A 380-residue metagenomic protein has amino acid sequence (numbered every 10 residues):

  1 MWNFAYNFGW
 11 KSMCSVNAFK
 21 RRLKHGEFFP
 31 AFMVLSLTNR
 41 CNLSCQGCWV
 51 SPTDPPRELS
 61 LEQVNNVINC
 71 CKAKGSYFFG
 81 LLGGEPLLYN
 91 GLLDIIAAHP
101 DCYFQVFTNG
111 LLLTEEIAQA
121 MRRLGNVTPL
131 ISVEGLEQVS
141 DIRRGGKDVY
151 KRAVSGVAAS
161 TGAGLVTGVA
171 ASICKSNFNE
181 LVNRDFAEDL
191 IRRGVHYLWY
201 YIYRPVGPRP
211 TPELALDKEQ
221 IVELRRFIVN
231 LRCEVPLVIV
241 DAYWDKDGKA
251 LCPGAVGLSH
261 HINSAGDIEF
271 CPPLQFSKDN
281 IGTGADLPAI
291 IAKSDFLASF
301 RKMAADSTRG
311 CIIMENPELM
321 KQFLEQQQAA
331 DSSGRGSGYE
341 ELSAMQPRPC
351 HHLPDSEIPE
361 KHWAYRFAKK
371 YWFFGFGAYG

Functional and structural regions predicted by a protein language model:
M1-P52, N69-K72, L287, F367-Y371 (+1 more regions): N-terminal pre-core extensions flanking Radical SAM catalytic domains
A31, Y77, V256: Exposed loop/turn and edge beta-strand positions of beta-sandwich/beta-sheet ligand-binding modules
V50-R57, G80: Glycine-rich phosphate-binding "P-loop"
L61-L81, L87-I202: Radical SAM/AdoMet-radical enzyme domain recognition
C102, I142-A255, S264-E269, P273-G282: Radical SAM enzyme [4Fe-4S]-AdoMet core and its adjacent flexible, acidic and glycine-rich loops/tails across
P236-R335: Accessory C-terminal segments flanking Radical SAM cores
Q346-G380: C-terminal non-catalytic accessory extensions
